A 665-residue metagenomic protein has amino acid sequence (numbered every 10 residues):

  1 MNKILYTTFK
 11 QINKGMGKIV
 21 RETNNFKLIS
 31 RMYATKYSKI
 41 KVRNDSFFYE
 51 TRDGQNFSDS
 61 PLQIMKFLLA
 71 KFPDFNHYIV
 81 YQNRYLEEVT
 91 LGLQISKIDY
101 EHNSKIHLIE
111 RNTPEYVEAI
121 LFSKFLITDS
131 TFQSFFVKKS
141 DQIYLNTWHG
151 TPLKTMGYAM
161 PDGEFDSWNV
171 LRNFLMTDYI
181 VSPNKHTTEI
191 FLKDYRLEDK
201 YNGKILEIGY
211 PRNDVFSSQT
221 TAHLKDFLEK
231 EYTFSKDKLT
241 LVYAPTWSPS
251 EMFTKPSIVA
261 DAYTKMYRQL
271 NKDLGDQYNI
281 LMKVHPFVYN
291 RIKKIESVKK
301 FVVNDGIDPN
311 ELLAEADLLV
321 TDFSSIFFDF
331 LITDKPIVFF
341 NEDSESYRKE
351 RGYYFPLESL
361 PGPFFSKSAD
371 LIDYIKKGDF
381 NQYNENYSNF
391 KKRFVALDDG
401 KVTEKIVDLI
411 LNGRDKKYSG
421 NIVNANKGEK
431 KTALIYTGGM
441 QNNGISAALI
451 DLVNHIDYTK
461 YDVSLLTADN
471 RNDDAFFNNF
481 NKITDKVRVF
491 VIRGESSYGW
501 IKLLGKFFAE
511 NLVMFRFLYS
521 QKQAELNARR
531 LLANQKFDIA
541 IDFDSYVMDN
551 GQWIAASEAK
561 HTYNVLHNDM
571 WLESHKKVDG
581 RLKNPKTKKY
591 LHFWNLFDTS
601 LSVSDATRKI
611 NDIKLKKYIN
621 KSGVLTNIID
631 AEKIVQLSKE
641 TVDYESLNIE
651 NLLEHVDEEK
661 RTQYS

Functional and structural regions predicted by a protein language model:
N2-V117, N426-F515: N-terminal pre-catalytic "stem/leader" segment of glycosyltransferase-like enzymes
S58-I64, P211-I292, A447-L449, A631-S665: Conserved catalytic-core segment of nucleotide-activated headgroup transferases in glycan assembly
L126-S140, N146, Q521-L526, A540-K560: An aromatic- and histidine-rich active-site surface loop
K139-M156, V338, I539-I541, A555-S574 (+1 more regions): Active-site proximal beta-strand in glycosyltransferases
F165-S182, R529-N534, G580-S602: Membrane-proximal helix-turn-helix segments that form the acceptor-binding/catalytic region of lipid-linked
Y179-N202, N550-G551, F593-G623, I629-E654: A short, active-site helix/loop in glycosyltransferases that binds the activated sugar's phosphate group
K293-V298, S325-F394: Catalytic binding pocket for nucleotide-activated donors in carbohydrate/polymer assembly enzymes
S368-N443, H655-V656: C-terminal amphipathic helix plus adjacent low-complexity, charged tail appended to glycosyltransferase catalytic
